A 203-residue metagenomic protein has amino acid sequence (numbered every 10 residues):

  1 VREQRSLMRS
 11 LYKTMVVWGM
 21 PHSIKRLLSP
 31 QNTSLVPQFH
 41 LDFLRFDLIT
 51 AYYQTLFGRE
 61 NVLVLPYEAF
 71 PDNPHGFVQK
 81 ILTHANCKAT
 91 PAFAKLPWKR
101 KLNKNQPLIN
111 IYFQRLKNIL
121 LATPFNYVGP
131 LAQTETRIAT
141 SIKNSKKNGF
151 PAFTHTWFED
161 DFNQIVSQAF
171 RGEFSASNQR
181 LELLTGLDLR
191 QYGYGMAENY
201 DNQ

Functional and structural regions predicted by a protein language model:
V1-Q203: Anion-recognition interface
